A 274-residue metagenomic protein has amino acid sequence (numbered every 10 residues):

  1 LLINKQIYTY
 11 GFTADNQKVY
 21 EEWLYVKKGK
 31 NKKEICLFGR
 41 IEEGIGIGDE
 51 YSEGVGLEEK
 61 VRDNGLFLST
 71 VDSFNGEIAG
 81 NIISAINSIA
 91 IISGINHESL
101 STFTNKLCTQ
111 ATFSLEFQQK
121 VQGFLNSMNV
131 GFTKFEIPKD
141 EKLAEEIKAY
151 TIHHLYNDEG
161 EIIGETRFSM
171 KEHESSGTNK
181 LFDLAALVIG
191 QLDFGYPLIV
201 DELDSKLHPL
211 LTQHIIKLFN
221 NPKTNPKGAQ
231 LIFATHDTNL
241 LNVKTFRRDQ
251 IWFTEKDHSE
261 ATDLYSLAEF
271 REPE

Functional and structural regions predicted by a protein language model:
L2-I3, V26, H153-E161, K256-H258: Short acidic, glycine-rich loop/turn motifs
I3-K142: Electropositive, glycine-dotted interaction segments that contact anionic polymers or phosphate-rich ligands
N4, Q17, D193, F246 (+1 more regions): Short strand-connecting beta-turns/loops that link adjacent beta-strands
I7-T9, K33-I35, I163-S169, A261-T262: Short, mixed charged/polar active-site loops that provide acid/base catalysis or chelate metal/phosphate cofactors
F113, V200-E202, A234-H236: Short His-Asn-centered micro-motif
E116, D193, P226: Functional cleft and adjacent loop/helix regions within the main domain that mediate ligand binding or catalysis
K142-I189, D193, P197-L210: Conserved ABC ATPase signature
Q213-E274: C-terminal lobe/lid and adjacent interdomain/linker elements of RecA-like ASCE P-loop ATPase modules
